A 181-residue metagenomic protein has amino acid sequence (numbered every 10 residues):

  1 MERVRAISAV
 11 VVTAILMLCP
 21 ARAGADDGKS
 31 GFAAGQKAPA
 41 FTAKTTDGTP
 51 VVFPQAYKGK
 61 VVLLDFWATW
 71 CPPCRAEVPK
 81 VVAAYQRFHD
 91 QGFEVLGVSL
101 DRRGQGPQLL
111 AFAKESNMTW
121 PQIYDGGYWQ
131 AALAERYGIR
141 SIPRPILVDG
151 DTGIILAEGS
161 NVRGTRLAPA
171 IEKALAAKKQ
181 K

Functional and structural regions predicted by a protein language model:
M1-A40, K44, Q180-K181: N-terminal targeting signals for export/organelle localization
Q36, T49, G153-I154: Residue-level signal for well-ordered, solvent-exposed loop/turn and beta-edge residues enriched in charged/polar side
T42-V62, G159: A short beta-strand-turn-helix
K58-G59, D90, M118, I139: Active-site acidic short loop of glycosyltransferases
K60-V62, W67-W70, R102, S141: Short pre-active-site segment immediately N-terminal to redox-active cysteine/selenocysteine motifs in thiol-based
R75-S116, G126-E135, P169: Structural microenvironment flanking redox-active thiols in thiol-disulfide oxidoreductases
E115-M118, D125-E172: Thiol/disulfide oxidoreductase modules built on the thioredoxin-like
